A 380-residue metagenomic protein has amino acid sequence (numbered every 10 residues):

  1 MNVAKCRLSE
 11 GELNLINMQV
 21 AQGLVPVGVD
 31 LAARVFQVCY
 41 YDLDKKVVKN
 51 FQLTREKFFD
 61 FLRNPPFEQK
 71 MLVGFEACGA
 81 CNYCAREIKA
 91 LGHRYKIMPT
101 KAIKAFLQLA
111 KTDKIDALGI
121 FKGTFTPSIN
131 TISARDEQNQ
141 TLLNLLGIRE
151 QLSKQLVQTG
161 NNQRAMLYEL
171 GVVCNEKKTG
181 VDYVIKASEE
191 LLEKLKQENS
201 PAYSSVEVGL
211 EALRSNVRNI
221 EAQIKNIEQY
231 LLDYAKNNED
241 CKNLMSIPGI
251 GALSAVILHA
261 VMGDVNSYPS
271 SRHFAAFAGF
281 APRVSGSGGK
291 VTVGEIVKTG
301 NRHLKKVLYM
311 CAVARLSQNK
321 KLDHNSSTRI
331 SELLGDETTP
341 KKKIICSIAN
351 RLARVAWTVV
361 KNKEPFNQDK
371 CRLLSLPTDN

Functional and structural regions predicted by a protein language model:
M1-L24, K49-F51, E56, R372-N380: Intrinsically disordered, low-complexity and often Lys/Arg-enriched segments
N17-A21, K225-P248, L258-V261: Extended, structured, electrostatic nucleic-acid-contact surfaces
V20-Y41, I120, L152: Gly/Thr-rich phosphate-binding beta-strand-loop-beta motif of the actin/hexokinase/Hsp70
R55-L72: Short, basic/hydrophobic alpha-helical segments
K96-I132, E137-Q140, N144, D182 (+2 more regions): Short alpha-helix plus adjacent loop in nuclease-associated cores
E150-C241: Glycine-rich, often acidic, oxyanion-interacting loops/wings at catalytic, nucleic-acid, or phospho-protein interfaces
N243-S246, A252-E337, K341: Phosphate-backbone recognition surface of nucleic-acid-processing proteins
G289, I330-N380: Low-complexity, acidic/Ser/Thr- and charged residue-rich accessory regions of DNA metabolism proteins
